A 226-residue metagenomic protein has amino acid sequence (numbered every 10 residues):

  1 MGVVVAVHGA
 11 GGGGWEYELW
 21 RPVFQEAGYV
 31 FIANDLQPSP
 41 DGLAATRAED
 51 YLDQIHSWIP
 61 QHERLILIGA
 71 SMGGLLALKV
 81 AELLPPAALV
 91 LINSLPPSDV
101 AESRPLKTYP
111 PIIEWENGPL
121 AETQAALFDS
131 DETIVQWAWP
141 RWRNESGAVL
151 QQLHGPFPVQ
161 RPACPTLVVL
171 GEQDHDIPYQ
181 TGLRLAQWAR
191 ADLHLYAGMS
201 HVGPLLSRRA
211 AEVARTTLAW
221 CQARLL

Functional and structural regions predicted by a protein language model:
G9-G13, S71, E172-Q173: Active-site glycine-rich loops that stabilize anionic/oxyanionic intermediates across multiple enzyme folds
R21-G42: Conserved alpha/beta-hydrolase
L36-L65: Active-site loop/oxyanion-hole signature of alpha/beta-hydrolase fold enzymes
I68-G73, A77: Gly/Ala-rich beta-loop-alpha elbow adjacent to hydrolase catalytic centers
E82-E116, V149-P156: Flexible "cap/lid" loop of the alpha/beta hydrolase fold
P162, V168-L170, D174: Short beta-strand/loop motif that positions the catalytic acidic residue of the alpha/beta-hydrolase fold
H175-T181: Conserved alpha/beta-hydrolase "acid-adjacent" motif
M199-E212: Catalytic histidine-centered segment of alpha/beta-hydrolase-like enzymes
